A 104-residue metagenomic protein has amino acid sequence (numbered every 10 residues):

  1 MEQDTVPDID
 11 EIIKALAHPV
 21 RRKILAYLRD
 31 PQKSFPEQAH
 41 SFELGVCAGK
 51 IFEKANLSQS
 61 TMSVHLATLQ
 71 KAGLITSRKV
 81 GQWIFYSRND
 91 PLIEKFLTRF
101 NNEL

Functional and structural regions predicted by a protein language model:
M1-R22, K71-L74: N-terminal leader segment of winged-helix/HTH proteins
E2, I9, Q32-K33, F85-L104: Conserved segment of winged-helix/HTH DNA-binding domains
I12, Y27, H65-T68: Residue-level recognition of specific faces of alpha-helices
K14, V20-S58, I84-P91: N-terminal helix-turn-helix DNA-binding core of bacterial DNA-binding proteins
E53, V64, Q70-K71: Alpha-helical residues within the helix-turn-helix
M62, L69, Y86: Divalent metal-coordination and catalytic microenvironments
K71-V80, S87: Beta-hairpin "wing" of winged helix-turn-helix
